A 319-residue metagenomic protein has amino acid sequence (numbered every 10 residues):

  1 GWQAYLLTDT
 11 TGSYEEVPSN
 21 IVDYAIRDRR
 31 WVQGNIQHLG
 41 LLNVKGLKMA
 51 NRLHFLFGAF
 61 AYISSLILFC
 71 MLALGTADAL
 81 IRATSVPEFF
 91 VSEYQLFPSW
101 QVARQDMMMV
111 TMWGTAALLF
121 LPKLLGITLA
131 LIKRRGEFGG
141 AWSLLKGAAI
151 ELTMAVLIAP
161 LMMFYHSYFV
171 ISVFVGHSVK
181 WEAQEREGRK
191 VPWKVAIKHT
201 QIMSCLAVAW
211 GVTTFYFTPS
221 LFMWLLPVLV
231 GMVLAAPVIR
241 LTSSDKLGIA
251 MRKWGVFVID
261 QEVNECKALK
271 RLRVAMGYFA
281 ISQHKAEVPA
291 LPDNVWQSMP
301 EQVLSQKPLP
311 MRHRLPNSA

Functional and structural regions predicted by a protein language model:
G1-A148, L152, V156, V233 (+1 more regions): Non-transmembrane catalytic domains and loops of membrane-associated enzymes and transporters that build or traffic
F57, W224-G231: Alpha-helical transmembrane segments of multi-pass integral membrane proteins
L118-K133, H166-V173, V212-P219: Transmembrane alpha-helical segments in integral membrane proteins
L152-V170: Hydrophobic, aromatic-rich membrane-embedded alpha-helical segments
A159-L161, F215-L225: Transmembrane helix interruption/hinge and helix-loop junction motifs
F169-K194: Membrane-helix boundary/interface segments in integral membrane proteins
R189-F215, V230-A235: Hydrophobic membrane-spanning alpha-helices of multi-pass integral membrane proteins
